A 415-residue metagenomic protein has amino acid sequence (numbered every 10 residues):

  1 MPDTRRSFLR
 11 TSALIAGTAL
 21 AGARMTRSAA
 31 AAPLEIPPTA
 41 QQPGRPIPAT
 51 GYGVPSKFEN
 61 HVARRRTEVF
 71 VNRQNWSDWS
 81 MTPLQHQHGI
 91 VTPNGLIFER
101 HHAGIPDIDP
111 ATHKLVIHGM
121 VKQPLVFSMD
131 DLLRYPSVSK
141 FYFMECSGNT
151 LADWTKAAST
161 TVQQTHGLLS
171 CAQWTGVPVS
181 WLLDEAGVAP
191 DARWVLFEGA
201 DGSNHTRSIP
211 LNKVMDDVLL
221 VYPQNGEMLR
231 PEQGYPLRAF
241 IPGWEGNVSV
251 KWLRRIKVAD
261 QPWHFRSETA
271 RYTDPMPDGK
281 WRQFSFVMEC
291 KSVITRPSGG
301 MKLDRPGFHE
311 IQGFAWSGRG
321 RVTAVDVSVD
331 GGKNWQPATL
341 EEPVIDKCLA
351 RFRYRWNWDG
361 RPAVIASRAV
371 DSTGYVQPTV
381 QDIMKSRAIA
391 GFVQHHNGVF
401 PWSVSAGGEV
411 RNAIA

Functional and structural regions predicted by a protein language model:
M1-A16: N-terminal secretory signal peptides and thylakoid transit peptides that target proteins across membranes
S12-A13, G17, A31, E245: Enrichment for repetitive, rod-forming helical segments
T18-G22: Hydrophobic h-region of N-terminal signal peptides that target proteins for export in Gram-negative bacteria
R24-P33: Signal peptide processing junction and immediate N-terminal pro/mature segment of secreted/exported proteins
A32-A415: Structured, non-membrane catalytic/scaffold regions adjacent to prosthetic-group chemistry
